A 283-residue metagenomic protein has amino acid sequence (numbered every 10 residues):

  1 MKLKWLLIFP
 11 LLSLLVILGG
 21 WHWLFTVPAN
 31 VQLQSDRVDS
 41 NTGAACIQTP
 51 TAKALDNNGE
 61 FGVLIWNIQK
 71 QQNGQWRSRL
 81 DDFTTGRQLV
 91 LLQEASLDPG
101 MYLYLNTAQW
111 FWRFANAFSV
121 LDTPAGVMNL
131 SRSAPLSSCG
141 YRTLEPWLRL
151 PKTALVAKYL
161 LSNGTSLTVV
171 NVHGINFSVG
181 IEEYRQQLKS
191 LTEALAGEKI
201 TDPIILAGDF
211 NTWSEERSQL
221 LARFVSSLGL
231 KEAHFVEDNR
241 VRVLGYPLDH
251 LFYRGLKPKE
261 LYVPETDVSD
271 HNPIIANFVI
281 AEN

Functional and structural regions predicted by a protein language model:
K2-N106, S119-V120, P124, E282: N-terminal, active-site-proximal structural segment of metallo-dependent hydrolase catalytic domains
L3-N41, A45-Q48, A196-I204, T212-N283: Metal-dependent phosphoester-hydrolase catalytic domains
D36-P50, L89, Q93-S166, P264-E265: Structured beta-strand-rich core segments of catalytic domains in phosphoester-bond hydrolases
N57-G59, S137-C139, T165-G174: Short, basic/glycine-rich phosphate-binding loops at helix/coil junctions that contact nucleotide phosphates
F61-I68, S78-L103, L130, A157 (+5 more regions): Active-site beta-strand/loop signature of hydrolases that rely on acidic residues for catalysis
K70, G74, E94, I181-Q186 (+1 more regions): Soluble non-cytosolic domains of exported or imported proteins
C139-W147, H173-E182: Surface-exposed cleft-lining segments at the edges of enzyme active sites
Y184-L191, L220-L221: Charged helix-capping and loop-helix junction motifs
